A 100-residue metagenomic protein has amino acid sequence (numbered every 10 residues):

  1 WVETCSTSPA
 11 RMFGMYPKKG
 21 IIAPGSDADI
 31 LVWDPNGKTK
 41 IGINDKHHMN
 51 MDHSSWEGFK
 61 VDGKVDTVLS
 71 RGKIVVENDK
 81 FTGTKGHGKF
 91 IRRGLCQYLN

Functional and structural regions predicted by a protein language model:
V2-N100: Active-site microenvironment of metallo-dependent hydrolases
